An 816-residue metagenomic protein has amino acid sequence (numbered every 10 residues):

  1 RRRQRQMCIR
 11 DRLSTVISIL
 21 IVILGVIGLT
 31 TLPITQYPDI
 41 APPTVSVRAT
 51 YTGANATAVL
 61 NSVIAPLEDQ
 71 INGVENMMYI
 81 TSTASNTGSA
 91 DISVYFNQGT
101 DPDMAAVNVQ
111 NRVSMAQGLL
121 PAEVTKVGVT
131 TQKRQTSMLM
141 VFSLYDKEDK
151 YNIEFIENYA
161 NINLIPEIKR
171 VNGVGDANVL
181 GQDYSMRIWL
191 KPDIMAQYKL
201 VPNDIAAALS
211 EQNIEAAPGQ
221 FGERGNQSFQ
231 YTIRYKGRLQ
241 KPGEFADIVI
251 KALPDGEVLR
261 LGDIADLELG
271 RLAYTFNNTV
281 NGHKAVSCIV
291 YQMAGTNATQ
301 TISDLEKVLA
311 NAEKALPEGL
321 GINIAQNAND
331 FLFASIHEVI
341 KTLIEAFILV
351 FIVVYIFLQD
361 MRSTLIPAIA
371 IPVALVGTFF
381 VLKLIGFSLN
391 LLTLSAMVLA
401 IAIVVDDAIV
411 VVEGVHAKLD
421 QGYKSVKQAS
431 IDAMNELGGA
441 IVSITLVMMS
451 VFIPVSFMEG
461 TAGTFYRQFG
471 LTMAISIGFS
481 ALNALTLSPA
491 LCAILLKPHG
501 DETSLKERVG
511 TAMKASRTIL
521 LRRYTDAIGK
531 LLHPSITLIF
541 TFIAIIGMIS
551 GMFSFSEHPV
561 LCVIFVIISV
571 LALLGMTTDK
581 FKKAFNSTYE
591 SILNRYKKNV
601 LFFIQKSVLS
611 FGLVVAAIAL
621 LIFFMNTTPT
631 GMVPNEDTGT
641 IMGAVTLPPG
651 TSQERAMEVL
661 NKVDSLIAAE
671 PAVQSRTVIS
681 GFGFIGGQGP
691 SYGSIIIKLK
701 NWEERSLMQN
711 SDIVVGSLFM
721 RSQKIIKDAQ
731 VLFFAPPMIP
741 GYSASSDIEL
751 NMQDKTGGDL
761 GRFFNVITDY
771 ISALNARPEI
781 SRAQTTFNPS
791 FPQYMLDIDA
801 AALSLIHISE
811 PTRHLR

Functional and structural regions predicted by a protein language model:
R2-I9, H807-R813: Short, small-residue-biased leader/transition segments that mark boundaries at the very start of proteins
Q6, R10-T31, L437, E507-M632: Signature of alpha-helical transmembrane segments and their immediate interfacial
T15, V22-I27, T31, S62-Y79 (+13 more regions): Surface-exposed amphipathic alpha-helical segments in non-transmembrane regions that serve as interaction surfaces
L20-A58, M78, S114-V124, F387 (+8 more regions): Transmembrane helices with small-residue packing motifs
V26-T31, Q36, S46, I348-F357 (+4 more regions): Hydrophobic transmembrane alpha-helices and their membrane-interface caps in long multi-pass transport proteins
V179-Y184, W189, D263-A265, T275-I352 (+5 more regions): Juxtamembrane "pre-transmembrane" interface segments
A325, L332, I336, V412 (+3 more regions): Helix-loop junctions and hydrophobic alpha-helical segments within the transmembrane domains of large membrane
A328, I352-F357, L375-L392, V442-L495 (+1 more regions): Hydrophobic, glycine/alanine-rich multi-pass transmembrane helices and their short helix-loop junctions in large
